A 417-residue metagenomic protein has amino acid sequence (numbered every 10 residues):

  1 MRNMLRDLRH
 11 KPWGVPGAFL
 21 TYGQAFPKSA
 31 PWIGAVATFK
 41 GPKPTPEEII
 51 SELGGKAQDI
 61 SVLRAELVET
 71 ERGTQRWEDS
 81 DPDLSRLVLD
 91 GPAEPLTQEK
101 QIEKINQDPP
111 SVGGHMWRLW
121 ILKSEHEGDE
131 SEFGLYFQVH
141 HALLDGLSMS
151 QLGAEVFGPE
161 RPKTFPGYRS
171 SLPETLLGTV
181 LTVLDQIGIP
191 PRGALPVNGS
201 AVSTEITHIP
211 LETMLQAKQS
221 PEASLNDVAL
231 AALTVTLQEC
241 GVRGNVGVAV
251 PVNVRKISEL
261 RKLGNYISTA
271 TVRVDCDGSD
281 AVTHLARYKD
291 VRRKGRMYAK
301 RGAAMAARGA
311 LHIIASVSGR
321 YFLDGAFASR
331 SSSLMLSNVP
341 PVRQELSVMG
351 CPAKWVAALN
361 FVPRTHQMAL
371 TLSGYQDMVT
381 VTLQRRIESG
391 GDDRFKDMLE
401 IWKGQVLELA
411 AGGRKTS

Functional and structural regions predicted by a protein language model:
M1-P12, A30, A35-E48, L53-Q58 (+5 more regions): Soluble acyl-CoA-dependent acyltransferase catalytic core bearing the H(X)4D motif
G17: Conserved donor-binding loop and adjoining core beta-sheet/short helix segment in diverse acyl/aminoacyl transferases
Y22-G23: Intrinsically disordered, low-complexity linker and terminal regions at domain boundaries
P27: Extracellular beta-rich ligand/substrate-recognition surface
L370: Hydrophobic/aromatic beta-strand elements that line small-molecule binding cavities or substrate pockets in beta-rich
